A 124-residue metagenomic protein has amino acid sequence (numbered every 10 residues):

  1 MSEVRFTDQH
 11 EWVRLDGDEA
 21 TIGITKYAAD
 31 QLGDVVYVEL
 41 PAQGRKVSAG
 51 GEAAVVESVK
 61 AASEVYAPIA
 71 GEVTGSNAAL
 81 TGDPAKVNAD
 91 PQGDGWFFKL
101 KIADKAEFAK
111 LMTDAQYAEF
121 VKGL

Functional and structural regions predicted by a protein language model:
M1-E52, A85-L124: Acidic, low-complexity mobile loops and tails
H10, V56, V65, V73-T74: Conserved hydrophobic positions within beta-strands
V13-L15, V59, S76: Residue-level recognition of beta-strand microenvironments
V55-Y66, D83-A85: Short, Lys/Arg- and Gly-enriched loop/turn segments at beta-strand edges
K60, L80, D104: Residue-level detector of flexible, active-site-proximal loop/helix-junction positions within diverse enzyme catalytic
V73-A89: Short, charge-rich, low-complexity interaction segments located in flexible loops at or near secondary-structure
